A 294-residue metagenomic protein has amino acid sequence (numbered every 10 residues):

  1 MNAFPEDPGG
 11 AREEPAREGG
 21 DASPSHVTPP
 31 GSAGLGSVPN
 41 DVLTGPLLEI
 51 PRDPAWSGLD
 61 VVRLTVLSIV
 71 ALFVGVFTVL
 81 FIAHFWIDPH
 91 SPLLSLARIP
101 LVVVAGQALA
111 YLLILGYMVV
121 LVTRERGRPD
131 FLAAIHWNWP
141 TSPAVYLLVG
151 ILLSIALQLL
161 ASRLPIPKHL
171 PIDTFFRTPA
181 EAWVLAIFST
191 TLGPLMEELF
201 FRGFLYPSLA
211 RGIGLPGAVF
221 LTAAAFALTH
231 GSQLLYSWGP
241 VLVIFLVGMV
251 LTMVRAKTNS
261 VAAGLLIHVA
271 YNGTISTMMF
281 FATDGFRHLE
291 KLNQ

Functional and structural regions predicted by a protein language model:
M1-A134, S162, S276-Q294: N-terminal, membrane-interfacial amphipathic/helix-forming hydrophobic leader that caps and precedes the first
G9, L121, W139, P143-V145 (+4 more regions): Residues in flexible loops and secondary-structure boundaries
D53-S57, P92-L96, H136-P140, I172-E181 (+1 more regions): Helix-boundary and loop/linker segments of multi-pass membrane transporters
S57-T65, L96-A108, S142-L147, E181-A186 (+3 more regions): Residue-level signature of transmembrane alpha-helical entry/exit and packing/kink sites in multi-pass membrane
H90-P92, R126-D130, P143, T178 (+2 more regions): Alpha-helix capping and helix-coil boundary motifs
L132-L152: Interfacial segments of alpha-helical transmembrane regions
I151-Q294: Transmembrane helix-loop-helix hairpins at the membrane interface of multi-pass integral membrane proteins
